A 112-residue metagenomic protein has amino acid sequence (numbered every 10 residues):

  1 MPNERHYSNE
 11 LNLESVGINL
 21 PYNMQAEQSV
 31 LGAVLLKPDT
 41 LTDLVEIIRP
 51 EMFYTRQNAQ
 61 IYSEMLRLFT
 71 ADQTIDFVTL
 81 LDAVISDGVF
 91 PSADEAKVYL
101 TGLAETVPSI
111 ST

Functional and structural regions predicted by a protein language model:
M1-T112: Noncatalytic partner-interaction/assembly domains of nucleic-acid and motor enzyme complexes, especially the accessory
